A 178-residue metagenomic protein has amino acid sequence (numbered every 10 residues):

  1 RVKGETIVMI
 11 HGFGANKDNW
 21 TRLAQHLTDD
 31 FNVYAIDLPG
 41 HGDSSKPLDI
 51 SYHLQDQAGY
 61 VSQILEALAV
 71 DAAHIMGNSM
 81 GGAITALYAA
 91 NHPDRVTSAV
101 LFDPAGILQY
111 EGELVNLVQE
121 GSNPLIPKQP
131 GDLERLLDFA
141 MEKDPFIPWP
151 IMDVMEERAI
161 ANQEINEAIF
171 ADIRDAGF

Functional and structural regions predicted by a protein language model:
V2-D43: Conserved HGGG/HGGXW glycine-rich cap/lid loop of the alpha/beta-hydrolase fold
V2-G4, D29-D30, E66-A72, P93-D94: Active-site acidic short loop of glycosyltransferases
D18, L38-L54, Y60: Glycine-rich "HGGG/HGxG" loop immediately N-terminal to the catalytic nucleophile of the alpha/beta-hydrolase
D37, H74, T97-V100: Residue in the alpha/beta-hydrolase core beta-strand immediately N-terminal to the catalytic nucleophile
Q55-A73: Conserved acidic catalytic loop of the alpha/beta-hydrolase fold
G77, G81, T85: Gly/Ala-rich beta-loop-alpha elbow adjacent to hydrolase catalytic centers
A86-N91, V96-Q129: Flexible "cap/lid" loop of the alpha/beta hydrolase fold
Y110-N116, I126-F178: Conserved alpha/beta-hydrolase catalytic His-Asp/Glu region
